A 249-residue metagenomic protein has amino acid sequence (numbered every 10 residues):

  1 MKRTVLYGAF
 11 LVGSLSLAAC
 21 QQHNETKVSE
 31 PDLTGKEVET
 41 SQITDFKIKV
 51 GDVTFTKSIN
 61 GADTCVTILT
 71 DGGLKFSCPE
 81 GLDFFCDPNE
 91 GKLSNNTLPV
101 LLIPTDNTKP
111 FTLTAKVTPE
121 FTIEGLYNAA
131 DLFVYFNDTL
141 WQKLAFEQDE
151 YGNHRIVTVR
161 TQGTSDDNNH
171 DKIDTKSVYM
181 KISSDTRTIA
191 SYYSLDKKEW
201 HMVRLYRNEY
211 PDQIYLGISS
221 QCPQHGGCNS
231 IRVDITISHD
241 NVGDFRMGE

Functional and structural regions predicted by a protein language model:
M1-Y7: Bacterial N-terminal signal peptides that target proteins for export
L17-A19: C-terminal motif of bacterial Sec signal peptides marking the signal peptidase cleavage site
Q21-H23: Bacterial signal peptide processing site
E25-E249: Extracellular glycan-recognition regions
